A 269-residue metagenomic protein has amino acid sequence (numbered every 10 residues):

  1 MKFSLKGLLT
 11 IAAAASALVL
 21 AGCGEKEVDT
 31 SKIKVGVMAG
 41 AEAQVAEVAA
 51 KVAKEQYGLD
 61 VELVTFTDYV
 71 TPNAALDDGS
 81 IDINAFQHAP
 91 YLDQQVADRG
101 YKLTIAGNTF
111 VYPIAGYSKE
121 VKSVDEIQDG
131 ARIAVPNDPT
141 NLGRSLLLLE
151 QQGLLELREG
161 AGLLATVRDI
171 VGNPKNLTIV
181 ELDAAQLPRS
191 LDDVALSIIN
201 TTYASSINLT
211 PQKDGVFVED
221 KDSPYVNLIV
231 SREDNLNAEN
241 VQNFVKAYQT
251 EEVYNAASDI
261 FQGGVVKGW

Functional and structural regions predicted by a protein language model:
V19-G22: C-terminal motif of bacterial Sec signal peptides marking the signal peptidase cleavage site
G24-K26: Bacterial signal peptide processing site
V28-G40, L59-T65, R132-I133: Short, well-ordered beta-strand elements
A39-V64, T71, A75-D77: Short, polar/charged alpha-helical segment
L63-A74, G162-R189: Short helix-initiation/N-cap motifs at beta->coil->alpha
A106-L155: A conserved helix-loop-strand patch within extracytoplasmic ligand-binding domains of the periplasmic binding
G107-S118, S205-N240, V245-Y248, K267-W269: Periplasmic-binding protein-like
N141-E150, Y248-G268: Periplasmic-binding protein-like
